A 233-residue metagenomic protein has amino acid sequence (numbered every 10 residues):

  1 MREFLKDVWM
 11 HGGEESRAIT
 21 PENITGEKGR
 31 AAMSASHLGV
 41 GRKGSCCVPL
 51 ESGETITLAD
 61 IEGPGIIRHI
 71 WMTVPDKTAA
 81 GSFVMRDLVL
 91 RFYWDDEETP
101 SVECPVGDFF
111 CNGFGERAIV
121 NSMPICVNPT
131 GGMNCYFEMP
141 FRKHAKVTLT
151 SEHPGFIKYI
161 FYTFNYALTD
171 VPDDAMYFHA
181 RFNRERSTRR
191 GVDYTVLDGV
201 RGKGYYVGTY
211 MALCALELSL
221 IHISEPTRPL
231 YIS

Functional and structural regions predicted by a protein language model:
M1-V84, G155-L220: Solvent-exposed, flexible loop/coil segments flanking beta-strands in beta-rich domains
R68-H69, M139-E152, V207-T209: Noncatalytic modules at the cell exterior or secretory-pathway interfaces, chiefly beta-strand-rich lectin/adhesion
F83, D87-W94, S224: Short, surface-exposed beta-strand/strand-loop-strand elements in extracellular ectodomains
L88-L90, A145, I160: Short beta-strand/loop motifs in extracellular/secreted proteins, especially within beta-sandwich accessory domains
R91-T99, A167-T169: Short edge-strand/loop segments of extracellular domains
P100-V106: Terminal beta-strand-rich extracellular "head" domains that mediate receptor/glycan or other ligand binding
G113-H144: Beta-sandwich interaction modules
I221-S233: Single conserved hydrophobic/aromatic residue that forms the stacking wall/gate of nucleotide- or nucleobase-binding
